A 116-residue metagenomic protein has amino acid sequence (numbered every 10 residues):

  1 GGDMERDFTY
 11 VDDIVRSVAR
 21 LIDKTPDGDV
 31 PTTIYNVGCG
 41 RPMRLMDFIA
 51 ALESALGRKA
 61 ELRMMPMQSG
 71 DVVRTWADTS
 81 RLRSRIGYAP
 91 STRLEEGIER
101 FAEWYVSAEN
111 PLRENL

Functional and structural regions predicted by a protein language model:
G1-L116: C-terminal substrate-binding subdomain of Rossmann-fold SDR/epimerase-dehydratase oxidoreductases
